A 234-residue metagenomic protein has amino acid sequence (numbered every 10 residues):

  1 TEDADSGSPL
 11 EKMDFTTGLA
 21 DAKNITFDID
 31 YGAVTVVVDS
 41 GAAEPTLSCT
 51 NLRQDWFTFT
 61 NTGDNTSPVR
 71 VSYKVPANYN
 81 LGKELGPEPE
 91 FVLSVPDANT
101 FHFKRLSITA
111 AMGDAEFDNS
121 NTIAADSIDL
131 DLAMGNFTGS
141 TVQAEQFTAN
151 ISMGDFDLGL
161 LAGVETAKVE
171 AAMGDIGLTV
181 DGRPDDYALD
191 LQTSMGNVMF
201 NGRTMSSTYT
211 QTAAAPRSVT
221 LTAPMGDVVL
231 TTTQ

Functional and structural regions predicted by a protein language model:
T1-D14, I123, S127-T148: Short secondary-structure boundary segments
E2-R70, G86-R105, A115-I123, D181-G182 (+2 more regions): Short linear S-[DN]-x-LW-Φ motif typified by the pepsin-like aspartic protease active-site region
F15, G139-Q234: Short, surface-exposed interaction patches in beta-rich subdomains that mediate adhesion/assembly near membranes
T17-G18, V37-S40, Y73-A77, P96-T100 (+7 more regions): A generic short-segment signal for beta-strand/edge and adjacent turn/coil regions
K23-Y31, L47-T50, P68-K74, K83 (+6 more regions): Well-ordered beta-strand segments characteristic of repetitive beta-sheet solenoids
Y31, S40-A42, N51-R53, G63 (+12 more regions): A mature extracytoplasmic/lumenal domain signature
L47, N65-N78, S207-T212: Generic recognition of long tandem-repeat/solenoid scaffolds
R53-D55, V69, A77, P87-E88 (+8 more regions): First exposed extracellular module after export/assembly in secreted or surface-exposed proteins
